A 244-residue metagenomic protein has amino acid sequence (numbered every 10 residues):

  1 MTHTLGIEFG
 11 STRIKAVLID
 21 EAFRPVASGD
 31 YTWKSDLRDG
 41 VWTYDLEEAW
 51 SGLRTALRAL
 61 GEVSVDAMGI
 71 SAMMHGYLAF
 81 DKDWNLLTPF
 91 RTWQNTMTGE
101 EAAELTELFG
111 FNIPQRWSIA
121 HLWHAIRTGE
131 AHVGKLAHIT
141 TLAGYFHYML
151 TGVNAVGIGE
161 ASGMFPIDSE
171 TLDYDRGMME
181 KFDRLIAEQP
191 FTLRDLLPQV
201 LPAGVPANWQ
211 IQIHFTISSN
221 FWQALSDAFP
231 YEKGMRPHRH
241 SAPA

Functional and structural regions predicted by a protein language model:
H3-I7, R236-R239: Conserved beta-strand elements of the Class I
T4, F9-L46, N85-T92: Short glycine-rich, Thr/Ser-proximal phosphate-binding strand/loop in the N-terminal lobe of ATP-dependent enzymes
S28-S64, E104-G110: N-terminal phosphate-binding loop and adjacent alpha-helix
R58-A244: Glycine-rich phosphate-binding/catalytic subdomain of phosphoryl-transfer and nucleotide/sugar-phosphate-processing
